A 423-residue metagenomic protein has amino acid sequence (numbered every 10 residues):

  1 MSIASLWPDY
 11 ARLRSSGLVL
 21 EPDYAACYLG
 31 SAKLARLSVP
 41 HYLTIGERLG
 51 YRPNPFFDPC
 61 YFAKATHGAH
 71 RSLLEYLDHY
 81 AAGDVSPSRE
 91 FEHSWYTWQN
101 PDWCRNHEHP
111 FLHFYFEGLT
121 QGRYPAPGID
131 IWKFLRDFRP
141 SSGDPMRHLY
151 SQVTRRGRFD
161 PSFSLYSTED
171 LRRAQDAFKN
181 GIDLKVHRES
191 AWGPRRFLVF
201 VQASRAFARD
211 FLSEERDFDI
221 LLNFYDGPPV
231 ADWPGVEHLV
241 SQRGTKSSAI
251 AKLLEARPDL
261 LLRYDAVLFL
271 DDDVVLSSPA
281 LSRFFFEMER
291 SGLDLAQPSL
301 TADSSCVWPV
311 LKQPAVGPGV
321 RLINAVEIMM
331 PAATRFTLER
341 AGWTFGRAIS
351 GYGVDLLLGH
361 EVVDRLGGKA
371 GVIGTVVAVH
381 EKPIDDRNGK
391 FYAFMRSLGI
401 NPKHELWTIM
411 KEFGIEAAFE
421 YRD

Functional and structural regions predicted by a protein language model:
M1-S167: Charge-rich, low-complexity intrinsically disordered regions
V153-L184, F197, A348-D423: C-terminal catalytic/acceptor-binding lobe
D160-W233: N-proximal low-complexity "stem/linker" segments adjacent to membrane-targeting elements
L222-D265: Active-site-proximal specificity loops/subdomain of glycosyltransferases
V230, S305-C306, H380: Generic structural signal for helix capping and beta-alpha/helix-loop junctions
H238-L239, K312-V316, N388-F391: Short, hinge-like loop/turn segments at secondary-structure boundaries
L262-V275: Short beta-strand-to-loop acidic/aromatic patch adjacent to the donor-nucleotide binding site
S277-L356, H360-D364: Conserved catalytic core of nucleotide-sugar-dependent glycosyltransferases
